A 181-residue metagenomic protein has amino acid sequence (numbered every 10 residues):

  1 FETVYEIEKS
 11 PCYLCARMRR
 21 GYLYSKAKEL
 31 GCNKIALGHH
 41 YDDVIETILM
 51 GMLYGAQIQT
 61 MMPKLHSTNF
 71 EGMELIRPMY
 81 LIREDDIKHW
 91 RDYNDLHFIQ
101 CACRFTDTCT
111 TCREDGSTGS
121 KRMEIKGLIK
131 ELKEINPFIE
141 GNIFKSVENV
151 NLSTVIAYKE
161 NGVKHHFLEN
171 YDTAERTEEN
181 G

Functional and structural regions predicted by a protein language model:
F1, D43-I45, V150-N151: Short, active-site-adjacent cap segments at secondary-structure transitions
F1-E6, R104: A conserved beta-strand->alpha-helix junction
T3-V4, T47-L49, T111, T154: Short, well-ordered secondary-structure micro-motifs
I7-D86, I143, E160, K164: Active-site adenylate/phosphate-handling loop in enzymes that bind or generate adenylated species
Q59-G181: ATP/NTP-dependent adenylation/nucleotidyl-transfer catalytic domains that generate, transfer, or process NMP-activated
